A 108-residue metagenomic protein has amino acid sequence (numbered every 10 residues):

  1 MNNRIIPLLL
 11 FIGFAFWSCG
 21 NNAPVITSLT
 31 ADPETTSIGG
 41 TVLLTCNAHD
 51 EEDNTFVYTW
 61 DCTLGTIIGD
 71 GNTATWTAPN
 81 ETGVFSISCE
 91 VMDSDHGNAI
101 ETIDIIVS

Functional and structural regions predicted by a protein language model:
P24-V25: Proline-centered linker/hinge motifs at extracellular inter-domain junctions
A31-S37: Short beta-strand segments of immunoglobulin-like
G39-A48: A short beta-strand segment in extracellular, disulfide-stabilized domains
A48-E52, D93: Extracellular acidic, Ser/Thr/Pro-rich low-complexity tracts
E52-T59: Solvent-exposed loop segments of extracellular immunoglobulin-like
T59-W76: Surface-exposed, flexible coil segments in extracellular/virion-facing regions
S94-I100: Short, exposed coil/turn segments at beta-strand boundaries within extracellular/luminal domains
